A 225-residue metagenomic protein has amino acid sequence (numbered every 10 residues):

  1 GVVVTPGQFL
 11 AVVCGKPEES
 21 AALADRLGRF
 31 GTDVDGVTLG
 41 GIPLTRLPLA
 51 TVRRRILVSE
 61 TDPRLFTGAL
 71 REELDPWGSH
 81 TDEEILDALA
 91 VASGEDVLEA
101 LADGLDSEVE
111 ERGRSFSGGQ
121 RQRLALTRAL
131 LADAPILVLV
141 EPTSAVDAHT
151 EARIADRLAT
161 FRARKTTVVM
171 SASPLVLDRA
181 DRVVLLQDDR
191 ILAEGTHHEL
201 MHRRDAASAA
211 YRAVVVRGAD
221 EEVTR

Functional and structural regions predicted by a protein language model:
G1-V34: Glycine-rich P-loop/Walker A and Walker A-like loops and their local beta1-loop-alpha1 context in P-loop NTPases
A11-C14, G36, A50-D62, T166-V168: ABC nucleotide-binding domain signature
D35-T51, D147, A152: ABC ATPase NBD Q-loop/coupling interface
P63-E108, A129, P135, A209-A210: Conserved "ABC signature" C-loop
E95-L124, R128, L139-P142, V146 (+1 more regions): ABC-fold ATPase nucleotide-binding domain signature/coupling loops
A100, S173, D178-R225: C-terminal portion of ABC ATPase nucleotide-binding domains
A134-P135, K165: A residue-level structural signal marking coil residues immediately N-terminal to beta-strands within the ABC ATPase
D156-S171, L175-D178: Conserved catalytic loops of ABC-family nucleotide-binding domains
